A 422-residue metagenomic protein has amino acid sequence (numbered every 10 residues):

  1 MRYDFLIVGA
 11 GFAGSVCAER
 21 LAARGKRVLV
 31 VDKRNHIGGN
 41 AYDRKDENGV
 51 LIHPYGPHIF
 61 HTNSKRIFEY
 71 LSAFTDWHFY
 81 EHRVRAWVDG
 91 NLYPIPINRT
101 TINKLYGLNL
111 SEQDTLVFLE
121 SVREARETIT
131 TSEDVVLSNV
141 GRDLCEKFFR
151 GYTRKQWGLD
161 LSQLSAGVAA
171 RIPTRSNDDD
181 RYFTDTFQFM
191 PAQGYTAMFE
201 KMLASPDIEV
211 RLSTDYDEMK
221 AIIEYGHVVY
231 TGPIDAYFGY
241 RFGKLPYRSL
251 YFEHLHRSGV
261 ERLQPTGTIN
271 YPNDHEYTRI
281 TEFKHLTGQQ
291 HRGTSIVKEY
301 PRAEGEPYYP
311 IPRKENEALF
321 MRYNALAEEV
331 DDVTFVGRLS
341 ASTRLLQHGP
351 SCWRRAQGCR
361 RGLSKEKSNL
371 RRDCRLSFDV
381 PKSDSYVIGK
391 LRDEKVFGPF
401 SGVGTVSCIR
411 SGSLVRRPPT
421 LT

Functional and structural regions predicted by a protein language model:
F5-V30: N-terminal Rossmann-like FAD-binding beta1-loop-alpha1 element of flavoenzymes
A22-E47: Glycine-rich FAD pyrophosphate-binding loop
N48-V122: Dinucleotide-binding Rossmann-like beta1-alpha1 core, especially the glycine-rich loop that anchors the ADP
D89-H227, T231-F238: Active-site/ligand-binding neighborhood in enzyme catalytic cores
Y225-G226, A236-R371: C-terminal segments that line or cap access tunnels to active or ligand-binding sites in enzymes and enzyme-associated
L363-S385: Active-site-proximal substrate-binding core of FAD-dependent oxidoreductases
L414-L421: Short, intrinsically disordered C-terminal tails of secreted or membrane-associated proteins
